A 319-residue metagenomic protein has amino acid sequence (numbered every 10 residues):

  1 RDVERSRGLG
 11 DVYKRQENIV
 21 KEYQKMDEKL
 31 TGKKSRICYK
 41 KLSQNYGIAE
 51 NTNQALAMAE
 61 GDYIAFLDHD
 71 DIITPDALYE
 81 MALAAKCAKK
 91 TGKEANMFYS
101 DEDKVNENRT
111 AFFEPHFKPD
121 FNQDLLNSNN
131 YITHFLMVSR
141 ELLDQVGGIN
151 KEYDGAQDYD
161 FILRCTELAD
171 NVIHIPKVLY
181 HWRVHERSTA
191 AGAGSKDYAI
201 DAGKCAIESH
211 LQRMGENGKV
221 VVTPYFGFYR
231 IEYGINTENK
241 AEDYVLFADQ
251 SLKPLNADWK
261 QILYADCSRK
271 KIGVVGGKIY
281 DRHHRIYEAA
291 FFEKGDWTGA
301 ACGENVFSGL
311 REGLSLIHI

Functional and structural regions predicted by a protein language model:
D2, L42-A59, K240: Glycine-rich, basic loop-to-helix element that forms the pyrophosphate-binding segment of sugar-nucleotide handling
D2-Y13, I317-H318: Single conserved hydrophobic/aromatic residue that forms the stacking wall/gate of nucleotide- or nucleobase-binding
A57, A111-M137, E293-I317: A recurrent flexible, glycine/aromatic-enriched loop bordering the glycosyltransferase active site that acts as
I64, V245: Short aromatic/hydrophobic "clamp" motif used to bind/position activated sugar donors
D76-F112, L252-D296: Conserved donor NDP-sugar-binding/catalytic core segment of glycosyltransferases
G147-L163, S195-Y198, S315-I317: Donor nucleotide-sugar recognition loop
K151-Y153, L163-H181, E208-V221: Catalytic donor-sugar/metal-binding loop of nucleotide-sugar-dependent glycosyltransferases
R187-A241, A300-S315: Non-catalytic membrane-proximal stalk/linker segments that position and tether the catalytic domains
